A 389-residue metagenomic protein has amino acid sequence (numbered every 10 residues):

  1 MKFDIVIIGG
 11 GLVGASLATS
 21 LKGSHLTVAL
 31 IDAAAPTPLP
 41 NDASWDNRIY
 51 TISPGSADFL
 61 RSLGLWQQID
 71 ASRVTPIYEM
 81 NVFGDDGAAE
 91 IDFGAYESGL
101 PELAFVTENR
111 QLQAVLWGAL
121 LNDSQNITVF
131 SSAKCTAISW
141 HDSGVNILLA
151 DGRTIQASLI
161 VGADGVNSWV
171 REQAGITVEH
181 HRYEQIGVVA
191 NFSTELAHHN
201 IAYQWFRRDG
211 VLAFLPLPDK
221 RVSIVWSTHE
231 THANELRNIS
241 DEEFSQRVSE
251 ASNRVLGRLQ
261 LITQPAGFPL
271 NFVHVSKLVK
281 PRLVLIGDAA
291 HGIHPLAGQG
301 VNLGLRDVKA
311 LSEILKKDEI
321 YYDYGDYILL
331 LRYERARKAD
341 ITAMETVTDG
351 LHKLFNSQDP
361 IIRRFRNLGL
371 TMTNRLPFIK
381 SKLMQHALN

Functional and structural regions predicted by a protein language model:
F3-L30: N-terminal Rossmann-like FAD-binding beta1-loop-alpha1 element of flavoenzymes
V13, P36, N167: Conserved Rossmann-like nucleotide-cofactor binding loop
K22-W45: Glycine-rich FAD pyrophosphate-binding loop
S44-G84: N-terminal FAD cofactor-binding segment of flavoenzymes
L60, N146, L159-R258, I262-P265: Conserved FAD-binding catalytic core of PHBH/FMO-like flavoproteins
V74-Q173, H181-I186: Conserved N-terminal helical subregion
H232-Y327: FAD/FMN-dependent oxidoreductases across multiple families
E313-N389: C-terminal helical "tail/cap" subdomain of flavin- and related membrane-associated enzymes
